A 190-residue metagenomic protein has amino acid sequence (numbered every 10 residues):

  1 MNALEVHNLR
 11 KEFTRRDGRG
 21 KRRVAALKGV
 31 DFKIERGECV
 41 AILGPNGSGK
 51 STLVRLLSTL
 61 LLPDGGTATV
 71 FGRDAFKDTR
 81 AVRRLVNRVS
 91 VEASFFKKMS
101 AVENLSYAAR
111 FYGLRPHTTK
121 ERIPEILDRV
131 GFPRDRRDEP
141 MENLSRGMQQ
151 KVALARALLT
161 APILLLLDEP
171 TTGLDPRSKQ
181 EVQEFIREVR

Functional and structural regions predicted by a protein language model:
L43-P45: The feature captures the beta-strand-to-loop junction immediately N-terminal to the Walker
S58: Helix-to-loop junction immediately C-terminal to a conserved catalytic motif
G66-K77, A81-V82: Conserved ABC transporter NBD signature motif
N87, S106, R110, T118-R136: Conserved ABC ATPase "signature" region
P140-G147: Conserved ABC ATPase signature
L159-I163: A short, proline-enriched helix->beta-strand linker immediately N-terminal to the Walker B motif in ABC-type P-loop
L165-D168: Catalytic Walker B motif of ABC-type/P-loop ATPase nucleotide-binding domains
